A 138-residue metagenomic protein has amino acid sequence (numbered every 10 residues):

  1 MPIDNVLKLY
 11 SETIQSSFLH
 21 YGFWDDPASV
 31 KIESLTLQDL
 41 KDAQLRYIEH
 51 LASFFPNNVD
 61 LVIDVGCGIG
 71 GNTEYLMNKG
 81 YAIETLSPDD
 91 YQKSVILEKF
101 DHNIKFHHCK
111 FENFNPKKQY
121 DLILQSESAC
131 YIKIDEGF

Functional and structural regions predicted by a protein language model:
M1-V30: N-terminal, positively charged/glycine-rich alpha-helical extensions of SAM-dependent methyltransferases
K31-Q44: Class I SAM-dependent methyltransferase Rossmann-like catalytic core, especially the SAM/SAH-binding loop
K41-N58: Conserved alpha-helix/loop element of class I SAM-dependent methyltransferases that forms part of the SAM/SAH-binding
N57-D60, H102, K118: Structured loop/turn residues at beta-strand edges in well-structured enzyme cores
I63-N113: Class I SAM-dependent methyltransferase SAM/SAH-binding core
N113-I123: A short acidic, Gly/Pro-enriched loop at the edge of an enzyme's catalytic core that lines a small-molecule cofactor
Q125-S128: A short beta-strand submotif of the Rossmann-like class I SAM-dependent methyltransferase core that lines
Y131-F138: A short, conserved alpha-helix within the catalytic core of class I
